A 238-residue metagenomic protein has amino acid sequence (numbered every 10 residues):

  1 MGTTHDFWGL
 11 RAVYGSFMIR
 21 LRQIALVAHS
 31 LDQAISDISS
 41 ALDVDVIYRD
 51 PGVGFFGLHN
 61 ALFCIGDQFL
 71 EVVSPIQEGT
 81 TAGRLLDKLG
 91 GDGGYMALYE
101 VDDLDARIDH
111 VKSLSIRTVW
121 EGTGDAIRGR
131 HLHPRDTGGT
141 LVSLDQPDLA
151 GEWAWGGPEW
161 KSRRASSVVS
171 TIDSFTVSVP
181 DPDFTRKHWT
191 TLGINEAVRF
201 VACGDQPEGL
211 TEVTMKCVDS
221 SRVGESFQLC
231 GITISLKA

Functional and structural regions predicted by a protein language model:
M18-C64: An N-terminus-focused feature that recognizes amino-terminal "leader" regions
R20-H29, H59-G66, R84-R107, L132 (+2 more regions): Vicinal oxygen chelate
D32-D45, D105-L114, D181-L192: Amphipathic alpha-helical segments
D50-G52, A61, I65-A82, A238: Conserved donor-binding loop and adjoining core beta-sheet/short helix segment in diverse acyl/aminoacyl transferases
E71, I108-S174, E196-A238: Vicinal oxygen chelate
